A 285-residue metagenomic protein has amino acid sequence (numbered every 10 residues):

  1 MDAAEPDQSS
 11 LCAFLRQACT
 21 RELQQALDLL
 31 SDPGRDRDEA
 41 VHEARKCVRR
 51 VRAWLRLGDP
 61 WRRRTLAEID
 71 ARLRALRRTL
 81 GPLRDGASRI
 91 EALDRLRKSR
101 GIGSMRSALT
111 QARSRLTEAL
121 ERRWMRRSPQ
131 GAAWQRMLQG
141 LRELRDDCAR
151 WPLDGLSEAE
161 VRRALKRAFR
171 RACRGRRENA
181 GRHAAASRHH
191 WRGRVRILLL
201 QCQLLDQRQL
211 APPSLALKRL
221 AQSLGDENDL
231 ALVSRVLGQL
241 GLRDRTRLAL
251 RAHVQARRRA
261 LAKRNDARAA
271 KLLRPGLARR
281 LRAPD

Functional and structural regions predicted by a protein language model:
M1-D285: Function-determining surface determinants
